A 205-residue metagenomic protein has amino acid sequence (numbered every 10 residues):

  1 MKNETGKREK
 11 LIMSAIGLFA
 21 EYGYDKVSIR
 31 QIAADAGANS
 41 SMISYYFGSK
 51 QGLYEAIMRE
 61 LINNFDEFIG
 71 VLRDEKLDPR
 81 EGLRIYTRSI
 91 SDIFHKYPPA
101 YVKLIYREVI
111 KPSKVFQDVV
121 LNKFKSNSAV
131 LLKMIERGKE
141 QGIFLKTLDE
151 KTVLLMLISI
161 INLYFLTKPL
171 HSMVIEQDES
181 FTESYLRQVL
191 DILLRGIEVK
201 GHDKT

Functional and structural regions predicted by a protein language model:
M1-G6, G201-T205: N-terminal intrinsically disordered/low-complexity leader segments
K7-I16, I32, I57-F65, L131: Generic hydrophobic, amphipathic alpha-helix propensity
K10, L18-G52, A56: Helix-turn-helix
I12, Y54, M58, I62 (+4 more regions): Amphipathic, non-transmembrane alpha-helical scaffold segments
E21-D25, Y97, Q141: Short coil/turn segments at alpha/beta junctions that flank glycine-rich nucleotide-binding fingerprints
I57-Y86, F116: Amphipathic alpha-helical linker/stalk segments
I85-K96, K125-Q141, M156-T205: C-terminal peripheral helix-coil segments that are non-catalytic and often amphipathic
K96-D118, T167-S172: Amphipathic alpha-helical segments used for helix-helix packing
